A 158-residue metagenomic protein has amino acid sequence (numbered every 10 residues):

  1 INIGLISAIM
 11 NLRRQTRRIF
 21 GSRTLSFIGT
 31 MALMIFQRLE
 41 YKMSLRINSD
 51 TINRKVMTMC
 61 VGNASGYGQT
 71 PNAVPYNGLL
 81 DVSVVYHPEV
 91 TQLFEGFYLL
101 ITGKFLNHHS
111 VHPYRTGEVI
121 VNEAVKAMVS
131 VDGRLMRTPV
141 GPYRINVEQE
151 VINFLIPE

Functional and structural regions predicted by a protein language model:
I1-E158: Long C-terminal subdomains/extensions of small-metabolite kinases
